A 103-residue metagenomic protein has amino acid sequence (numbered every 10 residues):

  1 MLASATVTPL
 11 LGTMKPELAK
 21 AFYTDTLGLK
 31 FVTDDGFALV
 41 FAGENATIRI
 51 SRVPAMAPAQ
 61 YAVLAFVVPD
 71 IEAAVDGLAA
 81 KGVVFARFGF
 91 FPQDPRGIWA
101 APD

Functional and structural regions predicted by a protein language model:
M1-L18, T47, Y61-L64: N-terminal beta-strand motif that seeds the catalytic metal site of vicinal oxygen chelate
M1-L2, F66, V75-D103: Vicinal oxygen chelate
K15-P16, V68-E72: Helix N-cap motif at beta-to-alpha junctions
A19-T24, L78: Conserved active-site tyrosine of GNAT-family acetyltransferases
T26, D70, G82: Conserved functional loop/turn residues at catalytic and ligand-binding sites
K30-P69, A86-R87, D103: Conserved short beta-strand elements that form part of the metal-binding/catalytic scaffold of enzyme active sites
